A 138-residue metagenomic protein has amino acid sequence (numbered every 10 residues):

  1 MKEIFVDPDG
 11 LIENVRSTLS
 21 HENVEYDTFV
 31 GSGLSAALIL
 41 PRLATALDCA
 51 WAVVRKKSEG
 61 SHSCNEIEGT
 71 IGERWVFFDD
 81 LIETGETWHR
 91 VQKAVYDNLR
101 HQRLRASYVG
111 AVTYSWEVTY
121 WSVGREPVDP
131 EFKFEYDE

Functional and structural regions predicted by a protein language model:
M1-N23, G72: Active-site-facing substrate-recognition patch
E3, V76-D79: Short histidine-centered catalytic/ligand-binding loop motif
V24-S35, A111: Short glycine-rich phosphate-binding loop at a beta-alpha junction
D27, E73-W75, S107-V109: Conserved acidic residues
G33, L81, Y136-E138: Short loop or secondary-structure boundary microenvironments that flank and position key functional residues
A37-V76, E83-Q92: Short, glycine/charge-rich flexible loops or terminal/linker lids adjacent to PRPP-binding catalytic cores
E59, L81-T84, Y114-T119: Short Gly/Pro-enriched loop/turn and capping motifs at secondary-structure junctions
Q92-E138: PRPP-dependent phosphoribosyltransferase catalytic core
